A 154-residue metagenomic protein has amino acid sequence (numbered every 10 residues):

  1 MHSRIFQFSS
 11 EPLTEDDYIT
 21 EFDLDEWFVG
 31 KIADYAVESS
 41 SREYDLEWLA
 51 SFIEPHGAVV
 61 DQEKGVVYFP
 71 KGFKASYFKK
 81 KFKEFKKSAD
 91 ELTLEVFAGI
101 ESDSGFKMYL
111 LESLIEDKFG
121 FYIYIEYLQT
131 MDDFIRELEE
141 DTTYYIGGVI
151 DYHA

Functional and structural regions predicted by a protein language model:
M1, I115-A154: Acidic, proline/glycine-rich low-complexity IDRs
M1-Y35, Y144-A154: Short, extreme N-terminal segment that most often corresponds to the first beta-strand
Q7-S10, S39, Q62, F69 (+2 more regions): Surface-exposed beta-strand edges and flanking loops
E26-I123: Low-complexity, serine/threonine/proline-enriched polar segments
